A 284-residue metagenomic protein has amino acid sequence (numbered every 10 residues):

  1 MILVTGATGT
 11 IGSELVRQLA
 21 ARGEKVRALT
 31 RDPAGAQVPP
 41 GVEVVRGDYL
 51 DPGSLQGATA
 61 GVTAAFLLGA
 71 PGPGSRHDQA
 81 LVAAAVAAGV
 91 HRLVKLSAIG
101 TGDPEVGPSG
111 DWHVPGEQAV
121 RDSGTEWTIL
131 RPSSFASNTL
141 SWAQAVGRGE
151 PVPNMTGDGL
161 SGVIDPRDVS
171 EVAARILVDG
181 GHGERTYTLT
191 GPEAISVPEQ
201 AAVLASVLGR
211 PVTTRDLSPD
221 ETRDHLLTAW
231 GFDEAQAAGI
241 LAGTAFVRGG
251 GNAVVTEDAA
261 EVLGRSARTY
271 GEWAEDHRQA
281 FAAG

Functional and structural regions predicted by a protein language model:
M1-P40, L50-Q56, A60-V62, A70-R92 (+5 more regions): Oxidoreductase cofactor-interface core, primarily capturing Rossmann-like NAD(P)-dependent enzymes
E43-R46: Conserved SAM-binding strand-loop segment of SAM-dependent methyltransferases
D220-G284: A hydrophobic C-terminal alpha-helical subdomain
